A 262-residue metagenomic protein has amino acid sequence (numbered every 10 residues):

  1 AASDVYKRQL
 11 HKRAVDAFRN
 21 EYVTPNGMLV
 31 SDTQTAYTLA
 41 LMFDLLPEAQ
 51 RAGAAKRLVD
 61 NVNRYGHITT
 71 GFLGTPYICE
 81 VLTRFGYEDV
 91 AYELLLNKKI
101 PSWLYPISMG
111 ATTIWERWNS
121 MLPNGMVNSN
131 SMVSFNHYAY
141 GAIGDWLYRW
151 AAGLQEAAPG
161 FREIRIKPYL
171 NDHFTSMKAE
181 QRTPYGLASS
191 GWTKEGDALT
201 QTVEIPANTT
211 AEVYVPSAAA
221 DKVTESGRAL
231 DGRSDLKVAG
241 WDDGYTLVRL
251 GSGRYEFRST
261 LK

Functional and structural regions predicted by a protein language model:
A1-Y6: Short, small-residue-biased leader/transition segments that mark boundaries at the very start of proteins
K12-L73, E93, N97-I100, L104-Y105 (+3 more regions): Extended glycan-interaction surfaces of carbohydrate-active proteins
R13, D89-K262: Non-catalytic C-terminal accessory modules of carbohydrate-active enzymes
P25-N26, N63, P76, M132 (+1 more regions): Residue-level detector of alpha-helix boundaries and kinks
Q34-D44, G71-T83, Y140-R149, V203: Well-ordered alpha-helical segments within folded domains of soluble proteins
